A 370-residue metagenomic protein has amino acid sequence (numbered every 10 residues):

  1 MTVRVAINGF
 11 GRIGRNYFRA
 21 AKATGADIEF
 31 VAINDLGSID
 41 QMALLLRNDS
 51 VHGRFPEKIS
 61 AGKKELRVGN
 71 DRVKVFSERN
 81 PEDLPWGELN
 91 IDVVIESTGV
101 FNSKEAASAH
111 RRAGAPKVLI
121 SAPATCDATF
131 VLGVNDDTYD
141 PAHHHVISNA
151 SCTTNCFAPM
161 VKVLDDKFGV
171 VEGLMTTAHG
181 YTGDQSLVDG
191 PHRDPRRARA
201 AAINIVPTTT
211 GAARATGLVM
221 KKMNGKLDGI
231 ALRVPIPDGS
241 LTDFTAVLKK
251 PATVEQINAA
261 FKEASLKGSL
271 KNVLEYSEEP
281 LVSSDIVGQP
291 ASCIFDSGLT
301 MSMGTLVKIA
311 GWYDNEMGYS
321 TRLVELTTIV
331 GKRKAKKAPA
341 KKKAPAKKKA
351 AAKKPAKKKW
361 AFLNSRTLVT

Functional and structural regions predicted by a protein language model:
M1-A198, M301, E325, K332-K334: N-terminal Rossmann-like NAD(P) cofactor-binding subdomain of oxidoreductases, focused on the glycine-rich
N8, R12, D40, L89 (+10 more regions): Conserved active-site and cofactor/substrate-binding residues in soluble primary-metabolism enzymes
K22-A26, K162-V170, G180-G183, T210 (+5 more regions): Generic secondary-structure signature for well-ordered alpha-helical cores
L36-S38, A124-T125, S151-T153, T177-D184 (+4 more regions): Glycine-rich beta-alpha junction loops
G169-A231, P237: Catalytic core of tubulin tyrosine ligase-like
G229, L241, T245-K341: C-terminal active-site/capping subdomain that shapes the small-molecule cofactor and substrate pocket of enzyme
A335, P339-A340, A344-A356: Low-complexity, polybasic segments enriched for Lys interleaved with small residues
